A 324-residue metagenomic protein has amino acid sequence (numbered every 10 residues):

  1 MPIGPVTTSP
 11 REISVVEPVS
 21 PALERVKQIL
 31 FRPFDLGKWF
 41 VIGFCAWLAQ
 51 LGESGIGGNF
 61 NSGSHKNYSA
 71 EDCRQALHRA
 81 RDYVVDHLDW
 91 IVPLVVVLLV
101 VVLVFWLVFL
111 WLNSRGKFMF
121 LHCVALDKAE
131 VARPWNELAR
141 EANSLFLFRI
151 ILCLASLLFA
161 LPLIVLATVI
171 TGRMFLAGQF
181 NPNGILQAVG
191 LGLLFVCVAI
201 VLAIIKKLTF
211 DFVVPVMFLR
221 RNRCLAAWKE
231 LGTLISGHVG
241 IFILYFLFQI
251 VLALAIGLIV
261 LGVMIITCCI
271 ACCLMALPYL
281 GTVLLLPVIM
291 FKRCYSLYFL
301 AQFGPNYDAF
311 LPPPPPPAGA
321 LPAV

Functional and structural regions predicted by a protein language model:
M1, V124, N143-S144, L158: Intracellular loop-helix junctions on the cytosolic face of multi-pass helical membrane proteins
P2-V41, C45-A76, G116-K117, L121 (+4 more regions): Juxtamembrane transition segments at transmembrane-helix termini in multipass membrane proteins
V19, V131, W135, A139 (+8 more regions): Alpha-helical membrane-protein architecture signal
L51, W106-R115, M119, L157-L158: Mid-bilayer segments of alpha-helical transmembrane spans in multi-pass integral membrane proteins that mediate
H65-V97: Interfacial loop/helix-cap signal at membrane boundaries in integral membrane proteins
H87-L98, V102, E130-L157, N183-A199: Alpha-helical membrane-spanning segments of integral membrane proteins, especially the hydrophobic core of TM bundles
W111-R140: Hydrophobic transmembrane alpha-helix segments characteristic of membrane transport and insertion machinery
S144, F148-R149, A155-Q179, A301 (+2 more regions): Alpha-helical transmembrane segments of multi-pass integral membrane proteins, characterized by long hydrophobic
